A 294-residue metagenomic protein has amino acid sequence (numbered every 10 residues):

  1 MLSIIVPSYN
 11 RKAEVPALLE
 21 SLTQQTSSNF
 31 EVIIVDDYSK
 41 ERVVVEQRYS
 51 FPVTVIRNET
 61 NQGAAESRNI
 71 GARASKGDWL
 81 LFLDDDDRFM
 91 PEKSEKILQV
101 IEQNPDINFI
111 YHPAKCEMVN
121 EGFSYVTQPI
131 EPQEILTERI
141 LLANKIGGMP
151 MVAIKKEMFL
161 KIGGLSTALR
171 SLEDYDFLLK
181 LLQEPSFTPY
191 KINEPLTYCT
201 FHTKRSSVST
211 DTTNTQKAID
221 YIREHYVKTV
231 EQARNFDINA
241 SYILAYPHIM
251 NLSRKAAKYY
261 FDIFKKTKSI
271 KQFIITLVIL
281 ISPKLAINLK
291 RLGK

Functional and structural regions predicted by a protein language model:
M1-S21: N-proximal low-complexity "stem/linker" segments adjacent to membrane-targeting elements
E20-N29: Short, acidic, metal-binding catalytic loop of nucleotide-sugar glycosyltransferases
I34, K40-R48, R88, E92: Acidic helix N-cap motif at the loop->helix transition within catalytic regions of sugar-transfer enzymes
N58-S75: Glycine-rich, basic loop-to-helix element that forms the pyrophosphate-binding segment of sugar-nucleotide handling
E66, S94-M158: Flexible acidic/His/Gly-enriched loops in nucleotide-sugar-dependent glycosyltransferase catalytic domains
L80: Short aromatic/hydrophobic "clamp" motif used to bind/position activated sugar donors
P132-Q216: Conserved nucleotide-sugar donor-binding catalytic segment
E194-T203, S207-N235, R254-K266: Catalytic core of nucleotide-sugar-dependent glycosyltransferases
